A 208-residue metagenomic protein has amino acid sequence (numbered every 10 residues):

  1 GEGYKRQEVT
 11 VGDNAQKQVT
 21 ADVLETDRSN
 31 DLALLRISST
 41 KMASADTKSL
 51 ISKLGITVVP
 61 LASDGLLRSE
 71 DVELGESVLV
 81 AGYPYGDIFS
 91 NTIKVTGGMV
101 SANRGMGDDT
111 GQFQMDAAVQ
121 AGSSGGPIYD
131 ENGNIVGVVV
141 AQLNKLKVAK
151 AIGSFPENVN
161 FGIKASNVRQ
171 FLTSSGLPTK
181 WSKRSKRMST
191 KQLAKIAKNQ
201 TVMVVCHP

Functional and structural regions predicted by a protein language model:
G1-T40: Catalytic-histidine neighborhood of serine endopeptidases, predominantly the chymotrypsin-like S1/PA family
R6-E8, T20-A21, S39-T47, K53-G55 (+2 more regions): C-terminal cap/linker of serine protease catalytic domains
D13, E25, R36-S39, G82 (+4 more regions): Flexible glycine-/small-residue-rich
D13, V95, D130: Short, acidic, Ser/Thr-enriched surface-loop or helix-capping motifs
A21, L35, G75, V80 (+6 more regions): Terminal peptide-recognition signature
E25, A45-D46, T57-G111, Q120-S123 (+1 more regions): Flexible, gly/ser-rich surface segments that form the specificity/activation loops bordering the active-site cleft
N30-I37, D108-D116: Short, solvent-exposed secondary-structure boundary/capping segments
V119, G125-Y129, I152, P156-V159: Flexible, glycine-rich surface segments
